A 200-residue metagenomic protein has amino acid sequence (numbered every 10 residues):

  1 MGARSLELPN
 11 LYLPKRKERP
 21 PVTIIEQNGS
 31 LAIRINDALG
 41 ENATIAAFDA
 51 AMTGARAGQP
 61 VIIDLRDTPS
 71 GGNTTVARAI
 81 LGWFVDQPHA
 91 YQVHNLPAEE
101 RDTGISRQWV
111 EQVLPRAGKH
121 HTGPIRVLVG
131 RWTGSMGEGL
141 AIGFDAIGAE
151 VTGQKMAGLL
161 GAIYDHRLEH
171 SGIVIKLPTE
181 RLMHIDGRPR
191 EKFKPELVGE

Functional and structural regions predicted by a protein language model:
M1-L96, T103-V110, P124, G139 (+4 more regions): Flexible, low-complexity junctional segments that flank or bridge functional domains
G118-H121: Short, conserved loop/helix-junction motifs that constitute active-site signature segments in enzyme catalytic cores
T133-G134: C-terminal amphipathic alpha-helical segment
G137-A149: Non-catalytic, well-ordered alpha-helical segments in soluble enzyme domains
I147-L160: Short, well-structured beta-strand/strand-turn elements
I185-E191: Flexible C-terminal active-site loop/helix
E191-E200: Low-complexity, Gly/Ser/Thr/Pro-rich intrinsically disordered linker/tail segments
